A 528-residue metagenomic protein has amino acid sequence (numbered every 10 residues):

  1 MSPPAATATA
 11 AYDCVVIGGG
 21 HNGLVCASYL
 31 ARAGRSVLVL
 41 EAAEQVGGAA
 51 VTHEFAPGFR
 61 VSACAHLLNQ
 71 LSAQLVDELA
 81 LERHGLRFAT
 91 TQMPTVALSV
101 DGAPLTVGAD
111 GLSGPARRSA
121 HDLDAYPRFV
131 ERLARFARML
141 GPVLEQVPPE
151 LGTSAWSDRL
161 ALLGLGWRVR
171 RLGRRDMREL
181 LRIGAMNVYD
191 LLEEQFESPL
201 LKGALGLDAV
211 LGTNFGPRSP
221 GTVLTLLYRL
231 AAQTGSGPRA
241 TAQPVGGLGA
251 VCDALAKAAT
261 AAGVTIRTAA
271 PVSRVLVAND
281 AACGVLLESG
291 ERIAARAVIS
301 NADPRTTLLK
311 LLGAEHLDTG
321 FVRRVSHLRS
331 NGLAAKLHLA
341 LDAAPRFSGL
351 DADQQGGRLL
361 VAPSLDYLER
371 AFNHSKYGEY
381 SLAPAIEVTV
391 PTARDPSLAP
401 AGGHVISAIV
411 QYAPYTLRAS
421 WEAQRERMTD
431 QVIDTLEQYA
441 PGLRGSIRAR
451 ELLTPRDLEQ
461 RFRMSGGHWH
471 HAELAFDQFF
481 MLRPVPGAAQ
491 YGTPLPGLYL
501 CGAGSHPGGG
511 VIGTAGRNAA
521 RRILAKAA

Functional and structural regions predicted by a protein language model:
M1-C14, R32-A33, F479-P486, R522: Extreme N-terminal leader/targeting segments of oxidoreductases
A8-S154, H471: N-terminal glycine-rich phosphate/pyrophosphate-binding loop and immediately adjacent elements
A134-A262, M464-F479: Active-site/ligand-binding neighborhood in enzyme catalytic cores
S198, K202-R218, A362, S381-T389 (+1 more regions): A glycine-rich dinucleotide-binding beta-alpha-beta segment and adjacent secondary-structure elements that constitute
P238, Q243-V245, V264, P271-A399: Mid-domain catalytic core of redox enzymes that form a hydrophobic substrate pocket/lid adjacent to a catalytic redox
V277, K526-A528: Active-site-proximal substrate-binding core of FAD-dependent oxidoreductases
A344-P345, Y377-S381, W421-Q460: Flavin-binding catalytic cores
A503-L524: A conserved FAD-binding loop/helix module that cradles the flavin
